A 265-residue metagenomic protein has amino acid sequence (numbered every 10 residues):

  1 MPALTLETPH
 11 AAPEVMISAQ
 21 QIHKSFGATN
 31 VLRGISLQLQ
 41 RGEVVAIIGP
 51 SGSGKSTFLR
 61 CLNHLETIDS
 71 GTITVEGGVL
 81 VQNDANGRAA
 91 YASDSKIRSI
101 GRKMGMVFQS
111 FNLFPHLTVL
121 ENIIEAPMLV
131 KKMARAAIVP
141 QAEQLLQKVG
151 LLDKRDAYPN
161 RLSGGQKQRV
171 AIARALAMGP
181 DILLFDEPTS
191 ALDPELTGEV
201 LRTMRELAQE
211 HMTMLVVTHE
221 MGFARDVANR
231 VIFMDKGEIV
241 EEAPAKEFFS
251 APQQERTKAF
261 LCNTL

Functional and structural regions predicted by a protein language model:
G71-A85: Conserved ABC transporter NBD signature motif
L117-E125: Short coil-to-helix segment of the ABC ATPase nucleotide-binding domain corresponding to the Q-loop/switch region
Y158-L162, Q166: Conserved ABC ATPase signature
A177-D181: A short, proline-enriched helix->beta-strand linker immediately N-terminal to the Walker B motif in ABC-type P-loop
L183-D186: Catalytic Walker B motif of ABC-type/P-loop ATPase nucleotide-binding domains
